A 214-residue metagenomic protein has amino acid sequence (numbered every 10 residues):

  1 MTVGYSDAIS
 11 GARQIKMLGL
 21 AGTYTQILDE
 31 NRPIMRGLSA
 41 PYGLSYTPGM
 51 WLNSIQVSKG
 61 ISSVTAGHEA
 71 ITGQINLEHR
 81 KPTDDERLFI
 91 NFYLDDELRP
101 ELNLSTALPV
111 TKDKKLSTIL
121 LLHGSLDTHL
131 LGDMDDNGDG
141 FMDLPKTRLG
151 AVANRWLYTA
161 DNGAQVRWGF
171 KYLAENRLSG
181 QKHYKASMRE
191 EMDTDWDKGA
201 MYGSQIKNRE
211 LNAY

Functional and structural regions predicted by a protein language model:
M1-P33, N53: Extracytoplasmic beta-strand/coil segments of soluble accessory domains associated with Gram-negative outer-membrane
A8-I9, G67, D95-L98, L144-R148 (+2 more regions): Short sequence motifs at beta-strands and strand-loop junctions characteristic of Gram-negative outer-membrane
A12, G22-Y24, S39, M50-L52 (+3 more regions): Extracytoplasmic
R13, I71-G73, E86-L88, P100-L104 (+3 more regions): Hydrophobic, lipid-facing positions within transmembrane beta-strands of outer-membrane proteins
Q14-K16, R32-K59, V152: Short acidic/polar hinge/loop motifs at secondary-structure boundaries that mediate gating or recognition
L18, S58, E78, S105-P109 (+3 more regions): Transmembrane beta-barrel domains of outer membrane proteins
S54-Q56, S62-V64, Q74, H79-P109 (+1 more regions): Short strand-turn segments of transmembrane beta-barrel domains in outer membranes, especially the first one or two
D84-D85, A107-S204: Periplasmic-side early beta-strands and strand-to-turn transitions of outer-membrane beta-barrels
